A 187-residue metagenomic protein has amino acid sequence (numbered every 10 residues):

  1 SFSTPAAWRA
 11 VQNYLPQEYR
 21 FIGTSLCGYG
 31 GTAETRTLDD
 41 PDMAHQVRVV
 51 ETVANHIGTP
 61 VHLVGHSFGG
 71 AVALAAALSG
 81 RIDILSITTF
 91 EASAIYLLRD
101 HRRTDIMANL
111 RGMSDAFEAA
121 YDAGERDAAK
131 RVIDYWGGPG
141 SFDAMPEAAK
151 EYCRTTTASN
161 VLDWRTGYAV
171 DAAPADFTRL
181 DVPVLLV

Functional and structural regions predicted by a protein language model:
S1-D39, T59: Conserved HGGG/HGGXW glycine-rich cap/lid loop of the alpha/beta-hydrolase fold
I22-T24, H66, F90, V187: The conserved SAM/SAH-binding core of class I Rossmann-like methyltransferase domains, concentrating on the hydrophobic
A44-V61: Conserved acidic catalytic loop of the alpha/beta-hydrolase fold
T59-H101: Conserved hydrolase catalytic core segment
A92-K150, W164: Helix-rich cap/lid subdomain of alpha/beta-hydrolase
A148-A173: Hydrophobic, aromatic-rich cap/lid helix
A172-D181: Serine-hydrolase catalytic core
L180, L186-V187: Short beta-strand/loop motif that positions the catalytic acidic residue of the alpha/beta-hydrolase fold
